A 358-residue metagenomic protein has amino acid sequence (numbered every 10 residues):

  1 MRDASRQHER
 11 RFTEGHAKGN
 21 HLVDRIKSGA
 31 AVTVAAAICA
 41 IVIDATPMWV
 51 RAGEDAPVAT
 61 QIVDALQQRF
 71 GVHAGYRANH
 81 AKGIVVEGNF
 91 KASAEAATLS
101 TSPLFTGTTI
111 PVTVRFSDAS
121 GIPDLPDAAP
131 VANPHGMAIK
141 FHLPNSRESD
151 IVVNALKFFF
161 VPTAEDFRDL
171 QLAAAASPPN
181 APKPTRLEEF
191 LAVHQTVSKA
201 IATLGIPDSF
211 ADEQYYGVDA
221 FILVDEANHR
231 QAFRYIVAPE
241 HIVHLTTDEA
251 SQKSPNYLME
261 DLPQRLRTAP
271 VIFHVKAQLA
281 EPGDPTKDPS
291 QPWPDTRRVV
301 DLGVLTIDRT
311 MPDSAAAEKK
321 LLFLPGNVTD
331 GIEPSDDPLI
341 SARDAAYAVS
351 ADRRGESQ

Functional and structural regions predicted by a protein language model:
M1-R2: N-terminal targeting leaders characterized by basic, low-complexity, disordered sequences that direct proteins
S5-Q358: Active-site-adjacent core segments of small-molecule enzymes
